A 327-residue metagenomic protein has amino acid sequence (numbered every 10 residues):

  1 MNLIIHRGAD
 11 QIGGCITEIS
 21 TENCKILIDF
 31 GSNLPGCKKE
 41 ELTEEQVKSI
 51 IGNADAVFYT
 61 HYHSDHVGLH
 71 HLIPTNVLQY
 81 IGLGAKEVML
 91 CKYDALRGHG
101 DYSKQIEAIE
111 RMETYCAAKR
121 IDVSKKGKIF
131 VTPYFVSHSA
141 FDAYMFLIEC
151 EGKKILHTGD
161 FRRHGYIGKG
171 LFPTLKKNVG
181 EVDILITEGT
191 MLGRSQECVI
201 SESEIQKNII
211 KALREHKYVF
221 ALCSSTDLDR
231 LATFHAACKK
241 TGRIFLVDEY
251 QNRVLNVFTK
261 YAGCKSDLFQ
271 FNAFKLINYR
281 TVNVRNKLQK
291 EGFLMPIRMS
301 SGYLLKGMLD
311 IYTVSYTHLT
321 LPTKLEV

Functional and structural regions predicted by a protein language model:
N2-F58, S64-D229, T233, K239 (+1 more regions): His/Asp/Glu-rich metal-coordinating catalytic cores of metallo-dependent phosphodiesterases/hydrolases acting on
L78-K86, I244-Y250, L319: Short internal beta-strands
I167, L305-G307: Active-site-adjacent loop/helix micro-motif of nuclease/hydrolase catalytic cores
L192-R194, S300-L305: Short acidic, S/G/P-rich loop/turn micro-motifs used as interaction or catalytic elements
C198-R298: Hard-cation-handling environments
M308-S315: Short, intrinsically disordered, charge-balanced linker/junction segments flanking boundaries in proteins
T317-T323: Conserved small/polar residues in nucleotide/adenosyl-binding loops
